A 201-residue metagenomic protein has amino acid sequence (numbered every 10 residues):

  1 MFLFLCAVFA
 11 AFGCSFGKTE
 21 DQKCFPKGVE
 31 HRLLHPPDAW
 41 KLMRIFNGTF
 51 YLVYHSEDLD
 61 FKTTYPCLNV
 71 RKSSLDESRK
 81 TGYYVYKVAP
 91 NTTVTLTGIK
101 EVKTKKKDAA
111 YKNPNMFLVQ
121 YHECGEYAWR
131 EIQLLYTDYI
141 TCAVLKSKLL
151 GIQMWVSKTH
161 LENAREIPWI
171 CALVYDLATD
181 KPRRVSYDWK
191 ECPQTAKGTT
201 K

Functional and structural regions predicted by a protein language model:
F2-K201: A beta-rich soluble binding module of mature secreted/lumenal proteins
